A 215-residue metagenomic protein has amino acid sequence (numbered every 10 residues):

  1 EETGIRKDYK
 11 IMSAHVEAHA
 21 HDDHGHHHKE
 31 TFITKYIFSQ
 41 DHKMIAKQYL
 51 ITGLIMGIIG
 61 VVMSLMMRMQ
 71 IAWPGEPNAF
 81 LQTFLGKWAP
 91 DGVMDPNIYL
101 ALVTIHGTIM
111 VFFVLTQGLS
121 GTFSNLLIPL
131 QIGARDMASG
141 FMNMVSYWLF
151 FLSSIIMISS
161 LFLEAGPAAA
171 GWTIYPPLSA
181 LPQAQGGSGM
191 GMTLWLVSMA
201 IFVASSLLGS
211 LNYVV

Functional and structural regions predicted by a protein language model:
D8-V215: ...captures the hydrophobic TM-helix bundle architecture rather than a specific catalytic motif, and can also fire on
